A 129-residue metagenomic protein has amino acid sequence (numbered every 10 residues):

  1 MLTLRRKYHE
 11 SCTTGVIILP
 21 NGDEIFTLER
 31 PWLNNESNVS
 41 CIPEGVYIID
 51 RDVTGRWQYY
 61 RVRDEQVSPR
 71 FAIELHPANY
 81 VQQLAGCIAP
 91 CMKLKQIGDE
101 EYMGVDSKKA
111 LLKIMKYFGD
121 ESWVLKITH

Functional and structural regions predicted by a protein language model:
M1-W123, H129: Cell wall/extracellular polymer interaction/catalysis modules
